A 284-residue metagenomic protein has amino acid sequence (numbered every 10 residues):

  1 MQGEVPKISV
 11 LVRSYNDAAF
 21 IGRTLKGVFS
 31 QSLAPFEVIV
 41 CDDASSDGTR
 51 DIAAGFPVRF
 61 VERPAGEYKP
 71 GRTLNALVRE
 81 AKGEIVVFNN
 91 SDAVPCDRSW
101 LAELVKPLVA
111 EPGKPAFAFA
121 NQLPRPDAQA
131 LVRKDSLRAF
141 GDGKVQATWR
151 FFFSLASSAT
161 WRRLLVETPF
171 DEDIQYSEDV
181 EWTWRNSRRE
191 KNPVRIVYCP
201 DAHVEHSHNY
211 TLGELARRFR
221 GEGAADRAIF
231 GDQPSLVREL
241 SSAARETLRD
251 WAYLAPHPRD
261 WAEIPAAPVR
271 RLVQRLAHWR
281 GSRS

Functional and structural regions predicted by a protein language model:
K26-P35: Short, acidic, metal-binding catalytic loop of nucleotide-sugar glycosyltransferases
D42-R50, A93-V94: A conserved acidic beta->alpha catalytic loop
P64-A81: Glycine-rich, basic loop-to-helix element that forms the pyrophosphate-binding segment of sugar-nucleotide handling
E84-V94: Short beta-strand-to-loop acidic/aromatic patch adjacent to the donor-nucleotide binding site
V94-L131: Conserved donor NDP-sugar-binding/catalytic core segment of glycosyltransferases
P124-R125, G141-T160, Q175, E181: A recurrent flexible, glycine/aromatic-enriched loop bordering the glycosyltransferase active site that acts as
S158, L164, T168, I174-A202: A short, conserved alpha-helix in the catalytic core of glycosyltransferases
G213, R217-A224, G231-S284: Non-catalytic, C-terminal membrane-associated alpha-helical segments of glycosyltransferases
